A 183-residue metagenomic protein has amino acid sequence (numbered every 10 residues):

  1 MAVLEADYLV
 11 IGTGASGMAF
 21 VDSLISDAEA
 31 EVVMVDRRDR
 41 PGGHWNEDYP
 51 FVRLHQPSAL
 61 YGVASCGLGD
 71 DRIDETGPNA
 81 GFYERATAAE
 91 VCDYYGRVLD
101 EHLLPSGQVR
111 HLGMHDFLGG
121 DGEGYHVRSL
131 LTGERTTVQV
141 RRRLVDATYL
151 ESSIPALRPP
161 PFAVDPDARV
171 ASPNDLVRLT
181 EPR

Functional and structural regions predicted by a protein language model:
V3-M34: N-terminal Rossmann-like FAD-binding beta1-loop-alpha1 element of flavoenzymes
A15-S16, D39-R40, F51, F117 (+1 more regions): Short, solvent-exposed loop/turn segments at secondary-structure junctions
A19, E31, D39-R40, E101: Rossmann-like flavin
F20-V21, H44, P155-L157: Short glycine-/acidic-enriched loop or helix-start segments at secondary-structure transitions that form or flank
R37-Y94: Glycine-rich active-site loop/strand segments that organize a redox cofactor
V52, G69, E90, R142-R143 (+1 more regions): A structure-centric feature marking long, well-folded core domains of fungal metabolic enzymes and membrane transporters
E75-S153: Feature captures the FAD/FMN-dependent oxidoreductase FAD-binding
G81, T87, T148-R183: Glycine-rich dinucleotide-binding loop and its adjacent helix/turn
